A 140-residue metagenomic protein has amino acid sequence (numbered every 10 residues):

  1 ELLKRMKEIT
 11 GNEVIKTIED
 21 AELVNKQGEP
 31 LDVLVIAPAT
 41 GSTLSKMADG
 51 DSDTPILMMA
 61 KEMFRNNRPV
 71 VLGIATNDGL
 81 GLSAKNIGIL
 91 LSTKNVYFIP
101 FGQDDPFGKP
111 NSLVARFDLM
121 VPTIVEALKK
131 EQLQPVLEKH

Functional and structural regions predicted by a protein language model:
E1-T54, K61-V70, N77-H140: A cross-family phosphate/adenosyl-ligand binding-site feature
